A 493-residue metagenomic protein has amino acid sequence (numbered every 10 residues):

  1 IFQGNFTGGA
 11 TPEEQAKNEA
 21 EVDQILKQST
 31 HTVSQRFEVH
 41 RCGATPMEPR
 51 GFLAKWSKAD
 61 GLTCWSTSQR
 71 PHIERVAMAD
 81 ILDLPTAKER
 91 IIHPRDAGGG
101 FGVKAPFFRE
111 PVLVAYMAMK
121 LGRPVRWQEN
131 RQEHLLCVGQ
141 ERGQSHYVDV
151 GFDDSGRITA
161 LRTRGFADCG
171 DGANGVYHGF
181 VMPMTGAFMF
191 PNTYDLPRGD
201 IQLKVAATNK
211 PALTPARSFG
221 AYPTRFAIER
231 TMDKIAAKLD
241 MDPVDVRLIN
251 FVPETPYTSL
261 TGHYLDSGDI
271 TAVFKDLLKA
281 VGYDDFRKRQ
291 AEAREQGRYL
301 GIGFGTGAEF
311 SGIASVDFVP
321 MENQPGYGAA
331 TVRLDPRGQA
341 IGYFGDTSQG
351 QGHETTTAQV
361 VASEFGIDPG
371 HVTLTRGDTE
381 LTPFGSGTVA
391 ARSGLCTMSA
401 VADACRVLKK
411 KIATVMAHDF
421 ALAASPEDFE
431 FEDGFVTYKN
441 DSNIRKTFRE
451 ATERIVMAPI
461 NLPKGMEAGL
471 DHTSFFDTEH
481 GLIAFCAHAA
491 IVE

Functional and structural regions predicted by a protein language model:
I1-E493: Structural alpha/beta core scaffold segments of enzyme domains
